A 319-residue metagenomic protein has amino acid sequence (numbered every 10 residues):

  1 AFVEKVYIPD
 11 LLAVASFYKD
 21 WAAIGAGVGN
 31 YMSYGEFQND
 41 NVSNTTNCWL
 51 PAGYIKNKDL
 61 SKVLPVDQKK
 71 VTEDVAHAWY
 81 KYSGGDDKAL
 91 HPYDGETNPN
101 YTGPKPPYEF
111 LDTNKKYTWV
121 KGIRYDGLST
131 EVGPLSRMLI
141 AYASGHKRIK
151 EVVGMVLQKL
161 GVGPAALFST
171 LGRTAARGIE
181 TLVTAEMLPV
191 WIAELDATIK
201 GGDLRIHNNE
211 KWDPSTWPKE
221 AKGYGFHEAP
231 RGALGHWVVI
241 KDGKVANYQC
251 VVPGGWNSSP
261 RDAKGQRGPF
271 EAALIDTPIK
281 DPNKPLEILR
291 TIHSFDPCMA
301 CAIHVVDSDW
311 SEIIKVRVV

Functional and structural regions predicted by a protein language model:
A1-R231, D242, N247, V252-V319: Active-site bordering "gate/hinge" segments that shape substrate access to catalytic or cofactor-binding pockets
L234-V239: C-terminal, well-structured subdomains that either form a transmembrane helix-short loop-helix hairpin in multi-pass
